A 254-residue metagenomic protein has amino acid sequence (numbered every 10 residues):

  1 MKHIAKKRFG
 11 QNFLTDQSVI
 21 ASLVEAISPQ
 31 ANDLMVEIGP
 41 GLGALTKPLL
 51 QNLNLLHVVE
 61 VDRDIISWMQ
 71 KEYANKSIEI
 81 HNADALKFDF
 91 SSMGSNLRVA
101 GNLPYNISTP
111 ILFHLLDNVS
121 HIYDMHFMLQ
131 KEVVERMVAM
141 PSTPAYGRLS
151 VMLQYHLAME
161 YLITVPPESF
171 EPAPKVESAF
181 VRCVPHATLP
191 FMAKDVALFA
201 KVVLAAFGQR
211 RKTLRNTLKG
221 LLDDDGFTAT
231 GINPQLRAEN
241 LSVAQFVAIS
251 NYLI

Functional and structural regions predicted by a protein language model:
M1-A205, A248, Y252: Catalytic cores of RNA-modifying enzymes
P185, V203-I254: C-terminal lobe and adjacent flexible extensions of AdoMet/dcAdoMet transferase-like proteins
